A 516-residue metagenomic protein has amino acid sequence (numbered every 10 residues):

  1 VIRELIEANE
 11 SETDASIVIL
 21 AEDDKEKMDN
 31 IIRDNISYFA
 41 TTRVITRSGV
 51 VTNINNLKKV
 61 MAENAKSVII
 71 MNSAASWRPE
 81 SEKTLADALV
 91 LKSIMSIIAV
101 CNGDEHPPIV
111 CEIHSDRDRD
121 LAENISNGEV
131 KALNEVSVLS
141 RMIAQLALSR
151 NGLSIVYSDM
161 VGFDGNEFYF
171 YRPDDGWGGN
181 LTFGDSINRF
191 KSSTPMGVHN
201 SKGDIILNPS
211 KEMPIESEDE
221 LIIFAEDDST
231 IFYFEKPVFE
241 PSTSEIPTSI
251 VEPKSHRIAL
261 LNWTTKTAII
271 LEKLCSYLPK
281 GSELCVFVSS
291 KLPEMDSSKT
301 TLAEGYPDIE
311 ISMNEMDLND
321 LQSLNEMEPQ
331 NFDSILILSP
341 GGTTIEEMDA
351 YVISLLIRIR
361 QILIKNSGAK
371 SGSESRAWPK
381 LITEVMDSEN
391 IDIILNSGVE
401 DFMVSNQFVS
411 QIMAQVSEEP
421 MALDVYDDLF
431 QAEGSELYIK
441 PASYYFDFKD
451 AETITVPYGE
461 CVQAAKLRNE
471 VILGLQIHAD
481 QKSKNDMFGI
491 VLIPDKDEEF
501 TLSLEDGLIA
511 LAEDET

Functional and structural regions predicted by a protein language model:
V1-T516: Cytosolic regulatory regions of ion transport systems
